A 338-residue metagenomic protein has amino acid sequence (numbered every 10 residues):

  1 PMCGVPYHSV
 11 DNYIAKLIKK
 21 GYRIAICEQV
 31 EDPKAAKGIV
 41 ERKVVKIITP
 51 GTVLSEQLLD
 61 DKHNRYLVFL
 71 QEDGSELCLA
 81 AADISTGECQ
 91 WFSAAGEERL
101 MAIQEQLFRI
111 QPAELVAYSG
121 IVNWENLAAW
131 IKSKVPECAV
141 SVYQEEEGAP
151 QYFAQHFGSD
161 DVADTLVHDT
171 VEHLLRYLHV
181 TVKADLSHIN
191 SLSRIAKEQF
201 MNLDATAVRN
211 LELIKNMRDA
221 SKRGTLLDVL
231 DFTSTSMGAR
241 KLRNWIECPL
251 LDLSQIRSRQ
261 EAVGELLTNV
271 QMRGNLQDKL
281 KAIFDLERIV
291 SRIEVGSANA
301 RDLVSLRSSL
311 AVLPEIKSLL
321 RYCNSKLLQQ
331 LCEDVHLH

Functional and structural regions predicted by a protein language model:
P1-E265, G274, K281, D285-S291 (+1 more regions): Charged catalytic and DNA/RNA-contacting regions of genome-maintenance and nucleic-acid-processing enzymes
N269-V270: Short intracellular "coupling" helices and adjacent cytoplasmic loop segments at the cytosolic face of multi-pass
